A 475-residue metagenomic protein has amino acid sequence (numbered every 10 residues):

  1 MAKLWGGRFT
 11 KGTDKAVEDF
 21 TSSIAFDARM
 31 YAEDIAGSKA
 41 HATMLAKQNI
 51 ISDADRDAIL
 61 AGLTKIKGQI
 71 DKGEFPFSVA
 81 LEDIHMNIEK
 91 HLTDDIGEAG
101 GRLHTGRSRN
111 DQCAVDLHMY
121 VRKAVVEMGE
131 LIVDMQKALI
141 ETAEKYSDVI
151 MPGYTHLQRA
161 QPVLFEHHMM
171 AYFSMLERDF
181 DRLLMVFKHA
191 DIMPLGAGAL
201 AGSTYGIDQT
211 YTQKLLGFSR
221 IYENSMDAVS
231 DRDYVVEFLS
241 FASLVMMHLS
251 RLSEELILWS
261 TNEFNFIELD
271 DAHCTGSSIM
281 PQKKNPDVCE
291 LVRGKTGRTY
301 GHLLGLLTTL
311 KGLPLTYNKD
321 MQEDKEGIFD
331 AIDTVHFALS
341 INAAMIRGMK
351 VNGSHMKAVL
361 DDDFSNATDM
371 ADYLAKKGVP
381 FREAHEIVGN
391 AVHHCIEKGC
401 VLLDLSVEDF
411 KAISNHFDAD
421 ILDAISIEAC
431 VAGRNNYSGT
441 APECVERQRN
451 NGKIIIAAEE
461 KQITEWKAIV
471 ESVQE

Functional and structural regions predicted by a protein language model:
M1-G202, I207-Y211, T275-G276, D287 (+5 more regions): A helix-coil-helix interface module used to build multimeric assemblies and to scaffold catalytic/cofactor sites
M1-G37, E98-A99, Q282-E475: Glycine-rich cofactor/substrate-binding loops
S38, H85, E89, V235-F238 (+2 more regions): Short runs of predominantly hydrophobic/aromatic residues within well-ordered alpha helices that form helix-helix
H41, G62-Q69, H91, D95 (+16 more regions): Generic, well-ordered alpha-helical scaffold segments in large soluble proteins
I50-I51, F218, V379, C400: Helix N-cap/coil-helix junction residues
L117-V125, G129, E144, P152 (+3 more regions): Charged, flexible cofactor/metal-binding loops and thiol motifs
I140, E144-S147, K188-D191, I257 (+6 more regions): Alpha-helical coiled-coil oligomerization motifs
